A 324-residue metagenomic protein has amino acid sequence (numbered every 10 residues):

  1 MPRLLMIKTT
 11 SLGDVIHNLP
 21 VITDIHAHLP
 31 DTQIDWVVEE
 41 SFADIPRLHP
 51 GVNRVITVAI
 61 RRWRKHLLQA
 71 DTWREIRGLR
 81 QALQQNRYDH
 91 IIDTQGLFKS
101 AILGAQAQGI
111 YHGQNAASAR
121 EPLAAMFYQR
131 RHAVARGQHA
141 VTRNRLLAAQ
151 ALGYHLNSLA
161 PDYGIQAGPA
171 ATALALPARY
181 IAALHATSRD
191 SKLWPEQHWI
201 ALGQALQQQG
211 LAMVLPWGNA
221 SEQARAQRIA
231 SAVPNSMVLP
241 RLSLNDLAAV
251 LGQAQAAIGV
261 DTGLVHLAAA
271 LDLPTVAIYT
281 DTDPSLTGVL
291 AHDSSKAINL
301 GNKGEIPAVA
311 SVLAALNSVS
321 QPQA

Functional and structural regions predicted by a protein language model:
M1-A324: Catalytic machinery of carbohydrate-active enzymes, primarily nucleotide-sugar-dependent glycosyltransferases
